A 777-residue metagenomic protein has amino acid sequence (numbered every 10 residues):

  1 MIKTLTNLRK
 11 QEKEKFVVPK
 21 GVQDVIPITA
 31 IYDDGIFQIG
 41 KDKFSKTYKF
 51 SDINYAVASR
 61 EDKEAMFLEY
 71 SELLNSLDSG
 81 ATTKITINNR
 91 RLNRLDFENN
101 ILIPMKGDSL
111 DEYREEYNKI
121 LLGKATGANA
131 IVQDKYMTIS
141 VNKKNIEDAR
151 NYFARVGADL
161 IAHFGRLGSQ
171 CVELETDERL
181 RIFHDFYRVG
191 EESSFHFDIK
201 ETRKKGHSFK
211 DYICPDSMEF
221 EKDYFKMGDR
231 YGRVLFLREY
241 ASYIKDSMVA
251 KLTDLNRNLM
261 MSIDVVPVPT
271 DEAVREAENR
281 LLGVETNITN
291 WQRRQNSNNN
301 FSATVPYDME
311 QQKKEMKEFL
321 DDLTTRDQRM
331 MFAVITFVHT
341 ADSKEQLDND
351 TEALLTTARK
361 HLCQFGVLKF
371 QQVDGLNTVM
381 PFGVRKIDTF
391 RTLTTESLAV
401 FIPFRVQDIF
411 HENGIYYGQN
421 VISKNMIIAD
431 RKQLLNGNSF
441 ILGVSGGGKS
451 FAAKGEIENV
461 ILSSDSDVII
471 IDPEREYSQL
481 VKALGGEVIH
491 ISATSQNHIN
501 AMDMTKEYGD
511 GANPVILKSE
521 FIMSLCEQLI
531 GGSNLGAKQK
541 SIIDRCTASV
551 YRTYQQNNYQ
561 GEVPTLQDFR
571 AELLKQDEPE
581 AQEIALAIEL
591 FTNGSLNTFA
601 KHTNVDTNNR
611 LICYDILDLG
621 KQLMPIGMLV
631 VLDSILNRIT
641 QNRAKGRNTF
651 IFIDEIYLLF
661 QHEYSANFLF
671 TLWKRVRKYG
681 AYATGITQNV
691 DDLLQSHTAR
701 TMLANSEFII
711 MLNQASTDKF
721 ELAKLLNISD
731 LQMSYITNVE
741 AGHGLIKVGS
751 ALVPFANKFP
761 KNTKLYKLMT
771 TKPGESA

Functional and structural regions predicted by a protein language model:
M1-F404: Extended, folded cores of ATP/NTP-driven motor/assembly subunits in large transport and secretion machines
I53, R60-S79, R90, T253 (+11 more regions): P-loop NTPase motor domains
I441: Hydrophobic anchor at the beta1->P-loop junction of P-loop NTPases
K449: Conserved lysine of the Walker
A452: Hydrophobic positions on the alpha1 helix immediately C-terminal to the Walker A/P-loop
N459-I469: Post-Walker A helix-loop "phosphate-sensing" segment adjacent to the P-loop in P-loop NTPases
G485-I489, T698-M711: A short helix-turn-beta junction within AAA+ P-loop NTPase domains corresponding to the substrate/partner-engaging
L726-A777: Conserved P-loop NTPase
